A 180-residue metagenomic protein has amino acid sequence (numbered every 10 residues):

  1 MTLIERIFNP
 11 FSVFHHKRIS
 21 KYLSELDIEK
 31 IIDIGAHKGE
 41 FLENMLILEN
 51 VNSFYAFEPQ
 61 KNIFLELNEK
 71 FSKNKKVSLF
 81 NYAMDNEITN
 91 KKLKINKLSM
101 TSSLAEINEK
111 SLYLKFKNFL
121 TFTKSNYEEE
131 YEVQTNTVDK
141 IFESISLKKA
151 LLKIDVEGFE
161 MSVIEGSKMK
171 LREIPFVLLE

Functional and structural regions predicted by a protein language model:
M1-L179: Phosphate/nucleotide-binding beta-alpha loop and adjacent structural elements of enzyme active sites
